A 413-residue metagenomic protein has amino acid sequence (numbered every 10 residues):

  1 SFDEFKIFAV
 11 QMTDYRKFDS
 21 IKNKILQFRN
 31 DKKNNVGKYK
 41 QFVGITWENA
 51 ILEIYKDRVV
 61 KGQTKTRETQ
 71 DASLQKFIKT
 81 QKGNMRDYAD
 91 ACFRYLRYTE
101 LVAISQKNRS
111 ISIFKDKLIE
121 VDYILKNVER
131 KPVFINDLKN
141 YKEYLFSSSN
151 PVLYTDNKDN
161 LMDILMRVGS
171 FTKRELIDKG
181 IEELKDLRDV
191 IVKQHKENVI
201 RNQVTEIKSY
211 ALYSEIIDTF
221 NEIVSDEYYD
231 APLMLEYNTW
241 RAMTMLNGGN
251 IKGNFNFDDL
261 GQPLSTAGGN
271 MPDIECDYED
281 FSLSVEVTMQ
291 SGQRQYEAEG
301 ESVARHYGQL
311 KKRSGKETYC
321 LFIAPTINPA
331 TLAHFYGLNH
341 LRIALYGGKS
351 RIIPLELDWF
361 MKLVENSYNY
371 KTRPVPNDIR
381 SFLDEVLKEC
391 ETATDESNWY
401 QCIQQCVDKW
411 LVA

Functional and structural regions predicted by a protein language model:
S1-E197: Donor-sugar nucleotide-binding helix/loop cap in glycosyltransferases
S170, L176, E182, D186-V412: Catalytic core segments in nucleotide and nucleic-acid processing enzymes
